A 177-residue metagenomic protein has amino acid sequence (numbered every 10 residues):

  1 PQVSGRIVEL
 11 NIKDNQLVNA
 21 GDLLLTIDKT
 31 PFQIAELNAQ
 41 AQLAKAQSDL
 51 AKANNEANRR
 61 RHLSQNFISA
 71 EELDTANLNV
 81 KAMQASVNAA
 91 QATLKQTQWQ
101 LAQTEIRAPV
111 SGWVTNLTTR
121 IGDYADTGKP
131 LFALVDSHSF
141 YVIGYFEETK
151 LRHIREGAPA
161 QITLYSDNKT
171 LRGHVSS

Functional and structural regions predicted by a protein language model:
P1: Conserved phosphate/oxyanion-binding catalytic-loop motifs
V8-N11, Q16-L23, Q100, E105-L151 (+3 more regions): Surface-exposed patches in structured soluble domains
T26: Conserved protein-kinase N-lobe ATP-binding Lys motif
P31-F32, Y165-N168: Short, charged beta-turn/beta-strand-edge "cap" motif at the junction between a beta-strand and an adjacent loop
P31-W99, L117, V142: Alpha-helical coiled-coil segments
L37-Q47, F146-R152, V175-S177: Short, compositionally biased
A85, T163-L164: Soluble extracytoplasmic domains of inner/organellar membrane proteins
